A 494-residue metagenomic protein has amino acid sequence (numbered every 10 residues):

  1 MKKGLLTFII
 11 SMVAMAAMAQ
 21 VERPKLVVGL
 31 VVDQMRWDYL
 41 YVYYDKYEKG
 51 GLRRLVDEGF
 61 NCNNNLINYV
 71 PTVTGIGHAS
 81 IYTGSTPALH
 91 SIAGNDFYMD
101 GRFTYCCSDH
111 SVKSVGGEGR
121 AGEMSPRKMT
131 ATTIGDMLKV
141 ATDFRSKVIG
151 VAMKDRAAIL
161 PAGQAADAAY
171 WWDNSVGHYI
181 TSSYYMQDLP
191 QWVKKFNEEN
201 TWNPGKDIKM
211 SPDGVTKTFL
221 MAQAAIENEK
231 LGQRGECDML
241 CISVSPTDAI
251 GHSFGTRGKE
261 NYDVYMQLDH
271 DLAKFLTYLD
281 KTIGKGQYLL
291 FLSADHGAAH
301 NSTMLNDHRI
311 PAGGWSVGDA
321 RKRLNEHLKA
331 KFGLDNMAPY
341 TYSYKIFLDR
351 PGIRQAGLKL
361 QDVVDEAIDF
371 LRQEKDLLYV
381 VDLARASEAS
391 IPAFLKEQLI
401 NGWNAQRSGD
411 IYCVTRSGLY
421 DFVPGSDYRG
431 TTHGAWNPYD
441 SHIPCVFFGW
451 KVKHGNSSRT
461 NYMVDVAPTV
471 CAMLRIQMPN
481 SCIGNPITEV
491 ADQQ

Functional and structural regions predicted by a protein language model:
M1-R23: Bacterial Sec-dependent N-terminal signal peptides
R36-V42, I67, G119-S125, D207-P212 (+5 more regions): Second-shell loop/turn segments in exported
L40-L89, K147-V151: Short, structured active-site-proximal loop/turn typified by the sulfatase FGly-forming signature C/S-X-P-X-R
Y47, N64, V73, N95-E123 (+7 more regions): Secreted, luminal/periplasmic, and some membrane-associated catalytic domains that remodel anionic oxygen-ester
R53, A131-V140, S343-V380, R459-N485 (+1 more regions): Non-catalytic, well-ordered alpha-helical segments in soluble enzyme domains
T86, S91-E236, S245-H252, R372-K375 (+2 more regions): His/Asp/Glu-rich, glycine-adjacent segments that coordinate divalent cations and/or stabilize oxyanion chemistry on
P212-R234, L240, T247-Y288, E366 (+1 more regions): A long, amphipathic alpha-helix that forms part of the scaffold/cap immediately adjacent to metal-dependent active
D319-G357, T431-L474, T488-Q494: Substrate-binding rim/cap in mid-to-C-terminal beta-strand-loop elements of soluble/periplasmic
